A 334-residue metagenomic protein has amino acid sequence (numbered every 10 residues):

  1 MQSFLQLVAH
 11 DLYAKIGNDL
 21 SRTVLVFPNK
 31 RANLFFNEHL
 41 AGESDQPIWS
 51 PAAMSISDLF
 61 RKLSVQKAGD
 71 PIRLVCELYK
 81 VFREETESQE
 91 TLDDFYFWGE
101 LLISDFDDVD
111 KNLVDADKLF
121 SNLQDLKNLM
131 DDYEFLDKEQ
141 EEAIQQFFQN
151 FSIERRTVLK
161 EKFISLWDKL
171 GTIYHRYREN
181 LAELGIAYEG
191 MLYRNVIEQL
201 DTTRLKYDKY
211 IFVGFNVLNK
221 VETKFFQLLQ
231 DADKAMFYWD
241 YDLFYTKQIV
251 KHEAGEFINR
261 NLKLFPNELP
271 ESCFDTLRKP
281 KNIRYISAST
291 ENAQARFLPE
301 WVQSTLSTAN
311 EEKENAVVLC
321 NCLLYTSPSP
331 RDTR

Functional and structural regions predicted by a protein language model:
M1-S327: Nucleic acid-machinery interaction/catalytic patches
P328-R334: A short, hydrophobic C-terminal helix/tail in secreted or cell-surface proteins
